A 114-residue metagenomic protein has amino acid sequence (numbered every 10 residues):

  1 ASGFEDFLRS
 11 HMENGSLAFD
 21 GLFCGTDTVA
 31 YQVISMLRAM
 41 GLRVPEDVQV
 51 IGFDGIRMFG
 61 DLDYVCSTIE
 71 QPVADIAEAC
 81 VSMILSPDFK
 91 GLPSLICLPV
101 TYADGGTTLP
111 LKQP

Functional and structural regions predicted by a protein language model:
A1-S2: Short beta->alpha junction loops
E5, R9-P114: Flexible loop/turn connectors
